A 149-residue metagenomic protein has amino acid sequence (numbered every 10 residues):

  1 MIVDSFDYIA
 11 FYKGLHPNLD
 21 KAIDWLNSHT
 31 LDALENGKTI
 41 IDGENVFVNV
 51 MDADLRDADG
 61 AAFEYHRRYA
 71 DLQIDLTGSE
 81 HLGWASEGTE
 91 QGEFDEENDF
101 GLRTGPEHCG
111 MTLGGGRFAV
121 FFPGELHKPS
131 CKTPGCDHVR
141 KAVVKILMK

Functional and structural regions predicted by a protein language model:
I2-V50, D57-A62: A short, N-terminal "cap"/entry segment at the start of jelly-roll beta-barrel domains of the cupin/DSBH fold
G43, G60-A70, S86-G92, P106 (+1 more regions): A short beta-loop-beta micro-motif enriched in histidine and acidic residues
V48-H66, L76-E90: Conserved short histidine dyad/triad with adjacent acidic residue
M51-H66, D95-H108, E125-K128: Short acidic (Asp/Glu) patches
R67-E80, S86-E87, F94-F100, K145-I146: Short, conserved beta-strand element in jelly-roll/cupin
L72, F118-V120, C136-K149: A short hydrophobic beta-strand segment most commonly corresponding to one strand of the jelly-roll/cupin
T104, T112-C131: Conserved metal-binding segment of the jelly-roll/cupin
